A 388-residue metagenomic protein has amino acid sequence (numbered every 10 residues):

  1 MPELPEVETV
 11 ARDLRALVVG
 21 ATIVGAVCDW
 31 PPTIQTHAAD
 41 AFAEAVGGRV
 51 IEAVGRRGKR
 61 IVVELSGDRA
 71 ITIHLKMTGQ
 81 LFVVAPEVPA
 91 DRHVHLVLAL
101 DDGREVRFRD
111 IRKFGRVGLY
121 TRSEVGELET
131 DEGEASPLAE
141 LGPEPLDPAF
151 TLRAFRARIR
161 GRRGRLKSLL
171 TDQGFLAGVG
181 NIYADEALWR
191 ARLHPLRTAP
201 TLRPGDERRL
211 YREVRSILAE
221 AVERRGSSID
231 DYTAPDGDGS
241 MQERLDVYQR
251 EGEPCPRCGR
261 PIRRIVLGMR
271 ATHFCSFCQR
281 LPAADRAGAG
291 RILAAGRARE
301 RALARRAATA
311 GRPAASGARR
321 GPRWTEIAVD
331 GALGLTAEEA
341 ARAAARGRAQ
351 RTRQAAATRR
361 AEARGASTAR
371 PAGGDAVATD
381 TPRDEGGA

Functional and structural regions predicted by a protein language model:
M1-V117: Surface-exposed binding/hinge segments that line and control ligand-binding clefts or catalytic entry sites
P2-P5, P143, P195: Proline-rich low-complexity regions
T22-F42, G55, R60, A154-P313 (+3 more regions): Basic, nucleic-acid-binding surfaces and adjacent catalytic neighborhoods in DNA/RNA-processing proteins
I71, R116, L281-A284, T368: Short, charged/polar, Gly/Pro-enriched secondary-structure boundary elements
I71-G178, Y183-R190, T201, G205 (+1 more regions): Phosphate/anion-contacting hairpin/loop surfaces
P371-A372: Compositionally biased, low-complexity flexible segments
